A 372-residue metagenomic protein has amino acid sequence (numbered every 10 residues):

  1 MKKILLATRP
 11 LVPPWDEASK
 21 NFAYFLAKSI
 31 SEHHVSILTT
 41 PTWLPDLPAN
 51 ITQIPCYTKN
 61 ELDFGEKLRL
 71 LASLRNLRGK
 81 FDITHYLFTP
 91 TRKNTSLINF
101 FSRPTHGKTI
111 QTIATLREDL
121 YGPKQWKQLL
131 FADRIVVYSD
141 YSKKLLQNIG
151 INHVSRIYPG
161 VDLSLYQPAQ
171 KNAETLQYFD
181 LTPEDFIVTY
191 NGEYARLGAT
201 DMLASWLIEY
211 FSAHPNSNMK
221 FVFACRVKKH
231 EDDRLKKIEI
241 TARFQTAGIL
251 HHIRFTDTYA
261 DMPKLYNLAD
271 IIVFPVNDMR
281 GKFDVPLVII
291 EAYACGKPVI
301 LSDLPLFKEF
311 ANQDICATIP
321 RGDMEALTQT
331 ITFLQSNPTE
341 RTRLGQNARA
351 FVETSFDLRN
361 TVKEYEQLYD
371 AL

Functional and structural regions predicted by a protein language model:
L5-A7, L181-G198, A204, F221-V222: Conserved donor-binding/catalytic core segment of Leloir-type glycosyltransferases
R9-P14, F22-G65: N-terminal strand-loop element at the rim of the active site of nucleotide-sugar-dependent glycosyltransferases
Q167-L181, E340: A short helix/loop element that forms part of the nucleotide-sugar donor recognition site in Leloir-type
C225, R234-Y259: Nucleotide-activated donor-binding/catalytic signature segment of Leloir-type glycosyltransferases, i.e., the conserved
F274-I290, P305-E309: Nucleotide-sugar-dependent
A294, P298-L301: Short hydrophobic beta-strand element within catalytic cores of glycosyltransferases and related nucleotide-activated
Q313-M324, F333-P338: Conserved acidic donor-binding segment of nucleotide-sugar-dependent glycosyltransferases
A326, F333, E340-S355, T361-Q367: A short, well-ordered alpha-helix in the C-terminal region of glycosyltransferases
